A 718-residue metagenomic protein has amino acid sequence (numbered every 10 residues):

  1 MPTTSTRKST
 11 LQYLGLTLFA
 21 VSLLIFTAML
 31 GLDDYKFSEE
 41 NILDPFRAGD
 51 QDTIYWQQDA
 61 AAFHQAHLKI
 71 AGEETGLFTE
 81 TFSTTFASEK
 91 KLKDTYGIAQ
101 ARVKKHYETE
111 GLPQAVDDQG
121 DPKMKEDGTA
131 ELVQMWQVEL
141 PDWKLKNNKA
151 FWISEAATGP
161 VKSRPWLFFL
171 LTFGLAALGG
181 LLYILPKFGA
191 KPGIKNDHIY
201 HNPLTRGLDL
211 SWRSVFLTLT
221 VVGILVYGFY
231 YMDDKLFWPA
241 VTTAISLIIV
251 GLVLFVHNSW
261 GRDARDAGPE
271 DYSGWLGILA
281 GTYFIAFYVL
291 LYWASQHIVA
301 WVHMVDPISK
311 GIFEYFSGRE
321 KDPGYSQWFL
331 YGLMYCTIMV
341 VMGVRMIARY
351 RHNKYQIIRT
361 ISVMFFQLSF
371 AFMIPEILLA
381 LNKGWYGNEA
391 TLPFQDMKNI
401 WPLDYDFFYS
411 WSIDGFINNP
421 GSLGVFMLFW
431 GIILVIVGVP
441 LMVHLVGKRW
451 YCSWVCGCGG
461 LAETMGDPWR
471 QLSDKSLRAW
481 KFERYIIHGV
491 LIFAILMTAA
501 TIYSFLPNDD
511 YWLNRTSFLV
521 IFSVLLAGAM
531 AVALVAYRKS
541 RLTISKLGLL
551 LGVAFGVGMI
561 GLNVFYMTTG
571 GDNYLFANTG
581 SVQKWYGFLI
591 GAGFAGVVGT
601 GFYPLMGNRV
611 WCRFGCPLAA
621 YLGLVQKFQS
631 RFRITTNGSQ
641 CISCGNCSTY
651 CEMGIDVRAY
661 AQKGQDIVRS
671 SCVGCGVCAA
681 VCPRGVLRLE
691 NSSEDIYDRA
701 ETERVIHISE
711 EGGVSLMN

Functional and structural regions predicted by a protein language model:
M1-Q665, S670, V677-A680, R684-N718: Non-ligating segments of multi-cofactor redox enzymes
